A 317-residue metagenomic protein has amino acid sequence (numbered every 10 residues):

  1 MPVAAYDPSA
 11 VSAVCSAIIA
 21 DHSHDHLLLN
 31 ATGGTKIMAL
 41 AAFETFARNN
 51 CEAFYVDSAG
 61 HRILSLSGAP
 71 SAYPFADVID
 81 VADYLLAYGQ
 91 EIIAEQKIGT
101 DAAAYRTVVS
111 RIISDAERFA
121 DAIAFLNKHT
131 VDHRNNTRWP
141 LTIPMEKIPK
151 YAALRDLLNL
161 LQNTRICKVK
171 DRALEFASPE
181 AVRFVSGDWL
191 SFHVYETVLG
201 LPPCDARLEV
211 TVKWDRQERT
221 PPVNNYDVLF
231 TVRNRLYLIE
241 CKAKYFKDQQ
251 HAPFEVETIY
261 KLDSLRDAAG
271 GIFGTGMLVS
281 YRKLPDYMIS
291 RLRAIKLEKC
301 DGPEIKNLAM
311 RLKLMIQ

Functional and structural regions predicted by a protein language model:
M1-A31, A42-T45, C51: A broadly used, surface-exposed interaction patch
P2-P8, C51-H61, L297-K306: Output/docking surface of receiver
Y6-P8, A31-A39, V279-Y287: Acidic, metal-coordinating catalytic cores used for nucleic-acid/nucleotide bond scission and strand-transfer chemistry
S12-I18, S67-F75, R293, R311-Q317: Short, surface-exposed amphipathic charged segments that create phosphate/polyanion-binding patches used for binding
L27, A53, G274-G276: Hydrophobic/aromatic residues located in beta-strands of well-ordered beta-sheets within soluble catalytic
A31, I37-R48, F254-A268: Short, charged, amphipathic alpha-helix that recurs within catalytic cores of restriction-modification and other
A39-I113: Mixed-charge intrinsically disordered linker/loop segments at interdomain junctions
Y84-Q317: Intrinsically disordered, low-complexity Ser/Thr/Pro/Gly-rich regulatory segments
